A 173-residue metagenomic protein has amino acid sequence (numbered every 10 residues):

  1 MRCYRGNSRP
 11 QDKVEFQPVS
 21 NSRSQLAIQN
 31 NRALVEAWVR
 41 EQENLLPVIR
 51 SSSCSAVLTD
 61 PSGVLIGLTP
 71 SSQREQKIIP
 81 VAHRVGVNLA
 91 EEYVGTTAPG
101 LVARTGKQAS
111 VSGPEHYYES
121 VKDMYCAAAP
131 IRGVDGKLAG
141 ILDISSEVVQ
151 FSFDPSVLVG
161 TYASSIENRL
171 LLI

Functional and structural regions predicted by a protein language model:
M1-L89, L101, D123, V134-I173: Intrinsically disordered, low-complexity terminal regulatory regions
L45-L46, P99-G100, E115, A128-A129: A generic local secondary-structure boundary/capping motif
P61, T105, G113-E115, A129 (+1 more regions): Fold-independent oxyanion-binding glycine-rich loops and adjacent beta-strand/coil segments at enzyme active sites
A90, V94-T97: A gly/proline- and charged-residue-enriched helix-loop-helix capping module
T97-A109: Soluble sensory domains of the PAS superfamily and closely related sensory modules
A109-V121: Membrane-proximal, non-catalytic sensory/regulatory domains of signal-transducing membrane proteins
S120-P130: A short beta-strand signature within small-molecule sensing/ligand-binding domains used in signal transduction
